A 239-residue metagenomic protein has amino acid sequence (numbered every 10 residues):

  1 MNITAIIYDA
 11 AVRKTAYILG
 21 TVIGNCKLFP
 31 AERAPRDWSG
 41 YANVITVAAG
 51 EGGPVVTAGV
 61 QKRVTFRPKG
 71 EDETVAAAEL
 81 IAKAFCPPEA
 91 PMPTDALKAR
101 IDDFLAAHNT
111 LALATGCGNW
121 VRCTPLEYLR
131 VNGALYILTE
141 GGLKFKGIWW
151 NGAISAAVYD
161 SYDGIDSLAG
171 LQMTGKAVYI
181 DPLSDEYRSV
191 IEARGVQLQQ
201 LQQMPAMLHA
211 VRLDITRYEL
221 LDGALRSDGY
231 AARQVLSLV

Functional and structural regions predicted by a protein language model:
M1-R33: Short, charged N-terminal beta->alpha structural module
A34-S39: Short amphipathic alpha-helix with an adjacent loop that forms part of the alpha/beta core around
A42-N43, V47-D95, L168-V239: Charged, gly/pro-rich active-site loop segments
P87-L111: Short, basic/aromatic recognition patches
D103-G118, A153-V158: A short, Trp-centered hydrophobic/proline-enriched beta-strand micro-motif
G116, R130-V131, L213: Generic beta-strand structural signal
C123-P125, N132-G133, L208, I215: Residue-level signal for tight coil/turn positions that link beta-strands
L129-I165: A short mixed-secondary-structure module that forms the rim of ligand-binding clefts
